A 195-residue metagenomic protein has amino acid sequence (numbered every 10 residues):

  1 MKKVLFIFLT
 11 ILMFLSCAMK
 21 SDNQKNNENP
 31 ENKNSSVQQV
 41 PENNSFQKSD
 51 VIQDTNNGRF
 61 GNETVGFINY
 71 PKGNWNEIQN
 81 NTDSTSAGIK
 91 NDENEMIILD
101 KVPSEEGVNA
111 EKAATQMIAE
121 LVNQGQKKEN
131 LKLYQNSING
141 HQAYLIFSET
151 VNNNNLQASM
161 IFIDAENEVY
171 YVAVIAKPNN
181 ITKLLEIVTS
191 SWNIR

Functional and structural regions predicted by a protein language model:
M1-L15: Sec-dependent bacterial lipoprotein signal peptides
F6, C17-S86, N154, A165-E168 (+1 more regions): N-terminal targeting sequences that direct proteins away from the cytosol to non-cytosolic compartments
R59, G88, M96-I98, A143-I146 (+2 more regions): Ordered hydrophobic segments in well-structured contexts
E63-T115: Secretory pathway targeting signatures of secreted, lumenal, and periplasmic proteins
D100-V108, L133, Y171-P178: Second-shell loop/turn segments in exported
K112-M117, K183, I187: Extracytoplasmic/secreted proteins, especially bacterial periplasmic and envelope-associated proteins
I118-A165: Signature of long, low-cysteine stretches enriched in small and polar/charged residues
